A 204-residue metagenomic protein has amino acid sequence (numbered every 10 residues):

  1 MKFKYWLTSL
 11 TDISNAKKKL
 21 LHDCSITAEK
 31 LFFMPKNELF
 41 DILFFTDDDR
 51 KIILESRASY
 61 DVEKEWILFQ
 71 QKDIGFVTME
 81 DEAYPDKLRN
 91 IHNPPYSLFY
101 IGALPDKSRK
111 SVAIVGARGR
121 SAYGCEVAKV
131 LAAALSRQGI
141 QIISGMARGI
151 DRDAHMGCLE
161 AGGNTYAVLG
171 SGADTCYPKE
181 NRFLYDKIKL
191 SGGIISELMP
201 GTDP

Functional and structural regions predicted by a protein language model:
M1-A133, R137: Short, positively charged patches
T78-P204: Glycine-biased, small-residue-rich flexible motifs in mid-sequence functional cores and linkers
